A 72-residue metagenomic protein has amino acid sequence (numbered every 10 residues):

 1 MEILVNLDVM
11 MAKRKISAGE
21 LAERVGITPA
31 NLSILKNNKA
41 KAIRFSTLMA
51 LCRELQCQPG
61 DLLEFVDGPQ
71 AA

Functional and structural regions predicted by a protein language model:
M1-I16: A short, Lys/Arg-rich alpha-helix, primarily the initiator
V9, I34, K41, R53 (+1 more regions): Short, charged recognition helix plus adjacent turn of helix-turn-helix-like nucleic-acid-binding domains
A12, E23, R53: Alpha-helical residues within the helix-turn-helix
K15-I34: Short alpha-helical DNA-recognition segment
K39-A50: Short, basic-rich loop-to-helix N-cap that marks the start of a DNA-contacting helix
